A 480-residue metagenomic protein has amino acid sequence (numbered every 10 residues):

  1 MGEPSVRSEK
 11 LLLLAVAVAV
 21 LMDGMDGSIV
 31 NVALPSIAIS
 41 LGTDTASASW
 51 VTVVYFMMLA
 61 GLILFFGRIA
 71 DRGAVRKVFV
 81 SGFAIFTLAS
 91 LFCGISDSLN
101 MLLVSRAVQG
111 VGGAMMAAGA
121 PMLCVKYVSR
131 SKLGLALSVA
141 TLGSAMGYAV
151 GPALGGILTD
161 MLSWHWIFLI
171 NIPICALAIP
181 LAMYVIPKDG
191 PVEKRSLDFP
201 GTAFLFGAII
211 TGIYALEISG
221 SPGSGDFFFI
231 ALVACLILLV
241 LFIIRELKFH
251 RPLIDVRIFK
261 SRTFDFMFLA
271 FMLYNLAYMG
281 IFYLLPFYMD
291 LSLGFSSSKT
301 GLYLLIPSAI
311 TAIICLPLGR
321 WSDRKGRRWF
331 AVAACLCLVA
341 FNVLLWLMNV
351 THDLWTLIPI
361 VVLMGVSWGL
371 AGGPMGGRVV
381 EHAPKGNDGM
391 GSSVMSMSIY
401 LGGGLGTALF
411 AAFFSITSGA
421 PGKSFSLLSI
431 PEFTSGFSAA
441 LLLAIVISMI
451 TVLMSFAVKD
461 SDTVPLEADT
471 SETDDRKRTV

Functional and structural regions predicted by a protein language model:
M1-S8, A457-V480: Intrinsic disorder in cytosolic terminal tails and internal cytosolic loops of multi-pass membrane transporters
M1-Y184, I314-W329, A333-V350, L357-P359 (+1 more regions): Transmembrane-helix bundle of Major Facilitator Superfamily
P4-R7, T43-A46, K77, D97-N100 (+7 more regions): Juxtamembrane loop-transmembrane helix junctions in multi-pass integral membrane proteins, especially the extracellular
E9-V18, M22-M25, V30-V32, T45 (+6 more regions): 12-transmembrane solute porter fold
L34, G147-T159, L216, P286 (+2 more regions): Small-residue (Gly/Pro/Ala) motifs that create kinks and tight helix-helix packing interfaces
R72, S98, R130, D160-M161 (+9 more regions): Transmembrane helix-loop junctions in multipass membrane proteins, especially transporters and channels
L123, Y127, I157, V185 (+5 more regions): A residue-level signal for alpha-helical anchor/packing sites in multi-pass solute transporters
D160-A270, F295, Y303, A440 (+1 more regions): Hydrophobic transmembrane-helix bundles of small-molecule transporters
